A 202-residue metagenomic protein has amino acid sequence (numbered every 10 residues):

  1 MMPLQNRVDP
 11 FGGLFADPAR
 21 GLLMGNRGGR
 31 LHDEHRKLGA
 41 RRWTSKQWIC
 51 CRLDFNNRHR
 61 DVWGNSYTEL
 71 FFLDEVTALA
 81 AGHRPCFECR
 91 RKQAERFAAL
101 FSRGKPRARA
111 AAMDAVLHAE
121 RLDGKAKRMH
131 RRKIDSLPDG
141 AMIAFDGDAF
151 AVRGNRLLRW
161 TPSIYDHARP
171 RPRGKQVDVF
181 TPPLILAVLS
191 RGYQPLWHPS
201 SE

Functional and structural regions predicted by a protein language model:
M1-E202: Mature, structured domains enriched in cysteine- and short glycine motifs
